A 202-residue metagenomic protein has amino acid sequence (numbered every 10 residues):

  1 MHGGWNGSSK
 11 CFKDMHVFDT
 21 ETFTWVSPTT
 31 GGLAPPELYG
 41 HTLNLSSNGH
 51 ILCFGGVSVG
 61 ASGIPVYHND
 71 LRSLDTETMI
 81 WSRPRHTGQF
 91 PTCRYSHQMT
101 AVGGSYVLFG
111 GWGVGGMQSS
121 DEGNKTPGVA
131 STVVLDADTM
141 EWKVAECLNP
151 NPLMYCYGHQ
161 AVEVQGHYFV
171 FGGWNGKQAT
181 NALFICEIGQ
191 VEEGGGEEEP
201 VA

Functional and structural regions predicted by a protein language model:
M1-A202: Kelch-like beta-propeller repeat domains
